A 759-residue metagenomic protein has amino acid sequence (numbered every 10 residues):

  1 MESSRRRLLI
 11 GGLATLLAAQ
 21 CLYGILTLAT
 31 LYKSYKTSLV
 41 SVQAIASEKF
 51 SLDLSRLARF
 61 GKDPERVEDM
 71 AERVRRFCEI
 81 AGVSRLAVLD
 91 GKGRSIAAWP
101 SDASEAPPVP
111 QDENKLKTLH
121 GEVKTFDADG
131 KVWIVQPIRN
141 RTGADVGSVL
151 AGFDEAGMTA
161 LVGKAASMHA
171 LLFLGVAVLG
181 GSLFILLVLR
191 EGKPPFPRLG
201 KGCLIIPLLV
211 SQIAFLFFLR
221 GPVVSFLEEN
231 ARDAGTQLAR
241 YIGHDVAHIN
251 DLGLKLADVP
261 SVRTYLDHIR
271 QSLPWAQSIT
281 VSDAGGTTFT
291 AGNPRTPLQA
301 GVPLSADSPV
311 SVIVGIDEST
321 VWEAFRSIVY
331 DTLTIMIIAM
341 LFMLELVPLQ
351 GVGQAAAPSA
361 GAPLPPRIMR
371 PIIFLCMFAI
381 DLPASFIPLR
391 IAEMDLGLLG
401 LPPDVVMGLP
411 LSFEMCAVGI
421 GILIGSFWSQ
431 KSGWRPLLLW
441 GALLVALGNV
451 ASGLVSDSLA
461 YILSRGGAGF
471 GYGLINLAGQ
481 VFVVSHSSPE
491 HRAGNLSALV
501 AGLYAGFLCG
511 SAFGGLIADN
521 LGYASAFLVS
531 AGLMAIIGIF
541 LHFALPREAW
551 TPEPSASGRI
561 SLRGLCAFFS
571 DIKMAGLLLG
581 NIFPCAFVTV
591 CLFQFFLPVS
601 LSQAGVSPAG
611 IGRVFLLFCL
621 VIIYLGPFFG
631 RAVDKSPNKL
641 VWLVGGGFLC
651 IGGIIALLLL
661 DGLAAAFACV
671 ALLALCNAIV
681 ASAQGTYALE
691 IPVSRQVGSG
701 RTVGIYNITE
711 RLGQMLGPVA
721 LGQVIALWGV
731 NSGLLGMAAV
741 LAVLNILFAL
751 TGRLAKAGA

Functional and structural regions predicted by a protein language model:
M1-T30, L171-R190, P197-P222, V347: Extreme N-terminal signal-anchor transmembrane helix of membrane signaling/transducer proteins, especially in bacteria
A71, I96-G130, Q136, V262-D307 (+1 more regions): Extracytoplasmic/periplasmic sensor domains and loops in membrane signaling proteins
K131, T142, A151-M168, V314-F325 (+1 more regions): Helix-start (N-cap) segments at beta->loop->alpha junctions that couple sensory/regulatory domains to adjoining helices
A357-P366, R547-L579: Juxtamembrane intracellular "pre-TM" segments in multi-pass secondary transporters
L364-G400, G576-L577, N581, F587-S600: Helix-loop boundary and gating motifs at the non-cytosolic
G421-G433, G626-N638: Helix-to-loop junctions at the C-terminal end of transmembrane segments in multipass secondary transporters
P436-V450, V641-A656: Structural signature of the two symmetry-related core transmembrane helices
I475-S487, V680-S694: Intracellular juxtamembrane helix-capping segments at the cytosolic ends of symmetry-related transmembrane helices
